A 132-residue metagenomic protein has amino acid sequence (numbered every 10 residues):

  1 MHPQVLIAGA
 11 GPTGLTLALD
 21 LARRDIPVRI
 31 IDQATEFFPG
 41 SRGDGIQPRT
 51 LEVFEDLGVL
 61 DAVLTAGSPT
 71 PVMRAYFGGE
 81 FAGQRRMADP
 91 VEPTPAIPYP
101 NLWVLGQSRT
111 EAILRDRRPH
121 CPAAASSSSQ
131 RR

Functional and structural regions predicted by a protein language model:
H2-I30, T35: N-terminal Rossmann-like FAD-binding beta1-loop-alpha1 element of flavoenzymes
R23-P27, E36, G83-M87, V91: N-proximal short alpha-helices
P27, L60, A124: Residue-level detector of anion-binding/catalytic polar loops
I30, L102, S126-S127: Conserved beta-strand scaffold positions in the cores of enzyme catalytic domains, especially in NTP/NDP-utilizing
R42-P119: Active-site-adjacent segment of FAD-dependent monooxygenases/related oxidoreductases
R118-S126: A short helix-to-beta-strand connector/capping loop
S128-R132: A conserved short coil-to-beta-strand element within the FAD-binding core of flavoproteins
